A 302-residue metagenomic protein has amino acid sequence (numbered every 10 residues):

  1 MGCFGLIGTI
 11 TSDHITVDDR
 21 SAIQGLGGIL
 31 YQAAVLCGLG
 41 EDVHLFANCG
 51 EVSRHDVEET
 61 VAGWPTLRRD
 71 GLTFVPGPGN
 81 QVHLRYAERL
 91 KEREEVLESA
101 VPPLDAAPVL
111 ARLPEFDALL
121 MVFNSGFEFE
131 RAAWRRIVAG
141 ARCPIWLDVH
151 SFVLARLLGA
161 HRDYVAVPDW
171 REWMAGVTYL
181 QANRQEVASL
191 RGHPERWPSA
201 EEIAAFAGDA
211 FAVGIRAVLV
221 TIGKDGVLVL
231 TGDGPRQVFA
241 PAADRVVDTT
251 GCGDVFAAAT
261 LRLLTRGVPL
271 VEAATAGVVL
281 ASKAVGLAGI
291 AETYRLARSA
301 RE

Functional and structural regions predicted by a protein language model:
C3-F4, S12-I23, G38-F123, F127 (+3 more regions): Conserved N-terminal subdomain of the carbohydrate kinase-like
D19-Q24, G208, F239-T250: Short pre-catalytic strand/loop immediately N-terminal to key active-site residues, enriched for Gly-Thr
S21-A34: Short catalytic helix/loop segments, enriched in acidic residues and glycine and frequently bearing histidine
L36, N183, G253: Short, conserved phosphate/pyrophosphate- and ester-handling motifs at nucleotide-, phospho-/glycolipid
D42-H44, V213-R216, V220-I222, A240-E302: Conserved post-catalytic alpha-helical subdomain immediately downstream of the catalytic base and nucleotide-binding
H55-D70, A141, R196-G214, G234-D244: Short, electropositive alpha-helical surface patch
I145-D148, L219: Structural detector of well-ordered beta-strand residues that form the stable sheet scaffold of enzyme domains
V153-G234: Conserved phosphate/ATP/ADP-binding segment of small-molecule kinases
